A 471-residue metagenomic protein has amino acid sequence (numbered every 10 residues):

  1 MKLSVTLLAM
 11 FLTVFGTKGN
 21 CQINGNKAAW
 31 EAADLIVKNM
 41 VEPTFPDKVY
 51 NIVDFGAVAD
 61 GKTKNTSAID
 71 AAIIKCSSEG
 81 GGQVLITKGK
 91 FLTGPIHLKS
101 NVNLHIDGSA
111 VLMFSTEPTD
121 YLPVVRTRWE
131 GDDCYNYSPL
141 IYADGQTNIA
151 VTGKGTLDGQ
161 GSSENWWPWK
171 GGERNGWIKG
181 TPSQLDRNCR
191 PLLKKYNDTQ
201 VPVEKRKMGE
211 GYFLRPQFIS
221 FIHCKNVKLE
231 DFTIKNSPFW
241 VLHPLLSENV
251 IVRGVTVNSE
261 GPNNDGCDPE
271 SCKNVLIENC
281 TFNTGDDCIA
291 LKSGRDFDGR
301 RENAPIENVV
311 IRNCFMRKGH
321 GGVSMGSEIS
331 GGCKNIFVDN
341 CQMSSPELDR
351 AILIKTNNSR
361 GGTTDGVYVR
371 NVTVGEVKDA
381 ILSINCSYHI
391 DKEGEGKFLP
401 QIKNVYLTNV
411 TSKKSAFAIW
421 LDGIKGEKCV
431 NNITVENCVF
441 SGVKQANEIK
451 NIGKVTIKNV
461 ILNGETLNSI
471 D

Functional and structural regions predicted by a protein language model:
M1-V5: Positively charged n-region of N-terminal signal peptides that target proteins for export
T6-F15: Bacterial N-terminal signal peptides
F15, G19-D471: Extracellular/periplasmic carbohydrate-active domains that bind, remodel, or depolymerize complex polysaccharides
